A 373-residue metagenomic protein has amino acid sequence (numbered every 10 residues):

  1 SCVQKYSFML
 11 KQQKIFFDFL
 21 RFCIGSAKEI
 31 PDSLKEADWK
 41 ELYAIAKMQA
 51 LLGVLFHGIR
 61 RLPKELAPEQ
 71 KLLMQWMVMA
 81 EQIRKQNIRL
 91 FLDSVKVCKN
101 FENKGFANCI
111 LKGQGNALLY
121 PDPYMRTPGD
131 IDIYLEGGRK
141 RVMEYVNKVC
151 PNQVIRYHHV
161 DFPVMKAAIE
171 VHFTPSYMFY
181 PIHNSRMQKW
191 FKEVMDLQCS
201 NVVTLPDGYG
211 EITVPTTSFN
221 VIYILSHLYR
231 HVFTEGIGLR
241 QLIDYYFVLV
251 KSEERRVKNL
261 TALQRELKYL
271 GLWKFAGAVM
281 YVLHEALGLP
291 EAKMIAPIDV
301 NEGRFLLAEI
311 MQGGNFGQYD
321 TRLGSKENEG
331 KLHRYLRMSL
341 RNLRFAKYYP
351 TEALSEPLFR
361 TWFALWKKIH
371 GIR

Functional and structural regions predicted by a protein language model:
F8-G129, Y134-R373: Conserved NTP-donor binding/palm subdomain of two-metal-ion nucleotidyltransferases/polymerases, i.e., the charged
